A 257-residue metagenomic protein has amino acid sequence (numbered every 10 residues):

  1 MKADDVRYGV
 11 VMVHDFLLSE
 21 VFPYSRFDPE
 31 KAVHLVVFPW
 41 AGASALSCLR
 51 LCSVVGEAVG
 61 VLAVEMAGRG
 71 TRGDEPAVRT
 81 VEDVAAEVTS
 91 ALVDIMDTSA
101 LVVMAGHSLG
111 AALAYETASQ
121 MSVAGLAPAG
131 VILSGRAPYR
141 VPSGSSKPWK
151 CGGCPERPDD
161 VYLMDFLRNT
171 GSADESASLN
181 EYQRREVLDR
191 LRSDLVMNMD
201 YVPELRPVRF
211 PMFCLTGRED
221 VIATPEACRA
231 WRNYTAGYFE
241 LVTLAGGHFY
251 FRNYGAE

Functional and structural regions predicted by a protein language model:
K2-A105, A112-E257: Domain-scale detector for complete catalytic domains at protein termini or as standalone homologs
